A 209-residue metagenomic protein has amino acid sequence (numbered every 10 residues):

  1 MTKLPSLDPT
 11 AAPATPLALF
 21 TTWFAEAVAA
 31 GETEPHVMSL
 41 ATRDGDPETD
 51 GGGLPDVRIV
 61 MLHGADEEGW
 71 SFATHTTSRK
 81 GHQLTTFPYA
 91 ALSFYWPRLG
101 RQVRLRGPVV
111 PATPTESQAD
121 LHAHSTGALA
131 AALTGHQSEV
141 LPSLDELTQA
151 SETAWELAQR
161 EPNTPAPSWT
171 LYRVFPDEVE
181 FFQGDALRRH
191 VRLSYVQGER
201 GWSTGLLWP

Functional and structural regions predicted by a protein language model:
M1-P209: Binding-site signature for planar aromatic cofactors or substrates
